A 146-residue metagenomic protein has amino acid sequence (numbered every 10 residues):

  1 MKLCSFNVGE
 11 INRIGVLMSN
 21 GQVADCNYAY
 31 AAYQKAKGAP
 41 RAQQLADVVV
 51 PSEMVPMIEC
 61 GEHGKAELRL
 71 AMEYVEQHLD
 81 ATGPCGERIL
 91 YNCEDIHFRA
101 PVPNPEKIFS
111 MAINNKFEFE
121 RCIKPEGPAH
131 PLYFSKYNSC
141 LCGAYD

Functional and structural regions predicted by a protein language model:
M1-A129: N-terminal non-catalytic cap/leader segment that marks the start of a structured domain
H130-Y145: A gly/proline- and charged-residue-enriched helix-loop-helix capping module
